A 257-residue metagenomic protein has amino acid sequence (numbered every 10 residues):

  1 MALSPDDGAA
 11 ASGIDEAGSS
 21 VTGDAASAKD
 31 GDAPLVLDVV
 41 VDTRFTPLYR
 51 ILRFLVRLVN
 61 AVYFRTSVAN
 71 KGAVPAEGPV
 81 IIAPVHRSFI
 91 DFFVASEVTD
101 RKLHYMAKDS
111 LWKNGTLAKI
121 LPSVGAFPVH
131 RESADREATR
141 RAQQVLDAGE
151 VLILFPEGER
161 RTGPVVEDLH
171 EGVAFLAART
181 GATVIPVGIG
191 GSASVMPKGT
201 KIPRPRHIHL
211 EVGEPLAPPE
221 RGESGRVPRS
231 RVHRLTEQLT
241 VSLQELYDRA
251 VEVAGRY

Functional and structural regions predicted by a protein language model:
A2-L48, E137-Y257: Non-catalytic C-terminal accessory region of glycerolipid acyltransferases and related lyso-lipid remodeling enzymes
D32-A69, A73, N114-V124: A transmembrane-helix-recognition feature enriched in membrane-embedded lipid enzymes and envelope glyco-/phospholipid
P47, I51, L55, D91-V94 (+4 more regions): Hydrophobic alpha-helical segments typical of transmembrane helices and their membrane-interface/capping positions
L55-R57, S123-V129, P156-R160: Short, basic, glycine/proline-bearing loop/turn elements
A61, P75-S133, R141: Catalytic core of membrane glycerolipid acyltransferases/transacylases, capturing the structured, soluble-facing
K71, V85, K108, E132 (+3 more regions): Generic beta-structure capping elements
G72, A134, G190: Residue-level "edge-of-site" marker
G72-P75, I202-P203: A short beta-turn/loop motif at secondary-structure boundaries
